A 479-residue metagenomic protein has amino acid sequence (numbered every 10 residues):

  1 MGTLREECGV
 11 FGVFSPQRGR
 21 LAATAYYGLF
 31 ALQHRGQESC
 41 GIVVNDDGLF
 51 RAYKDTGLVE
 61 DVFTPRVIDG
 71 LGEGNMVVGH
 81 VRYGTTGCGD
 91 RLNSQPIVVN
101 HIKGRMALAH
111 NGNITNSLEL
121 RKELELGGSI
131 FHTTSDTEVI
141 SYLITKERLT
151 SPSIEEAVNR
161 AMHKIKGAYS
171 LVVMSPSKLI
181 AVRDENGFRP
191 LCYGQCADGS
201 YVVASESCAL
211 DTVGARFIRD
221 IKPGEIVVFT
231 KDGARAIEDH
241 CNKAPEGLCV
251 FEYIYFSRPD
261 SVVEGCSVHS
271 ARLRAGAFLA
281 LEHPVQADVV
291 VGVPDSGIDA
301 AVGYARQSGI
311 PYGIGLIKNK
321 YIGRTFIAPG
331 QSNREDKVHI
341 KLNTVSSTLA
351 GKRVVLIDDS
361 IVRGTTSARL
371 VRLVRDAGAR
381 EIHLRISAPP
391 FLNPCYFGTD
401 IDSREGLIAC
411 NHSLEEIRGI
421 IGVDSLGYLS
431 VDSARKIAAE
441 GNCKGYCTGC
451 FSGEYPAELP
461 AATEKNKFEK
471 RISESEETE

Functional and structural regions predicted by a protein language model:
M1-P223, V228-A287, V293, E381 (+1 more regions): Conserved short alpha-helical segments that host acidic/polar catalytic motifs at enzyme active sites
Q17, S129, T150-S151, P284-D288 (+3 more regions): Secondary-structure transition/capping motifs at alpha-helix termini and the adjoining loop/turn into the next element
T85-T86, N116, I180, F188-R189 (+7 more regions): Flexible loop/turn segments at secondary-structure boundaries
T133, E138-S141, Y312-G323, I420-A438: A conserved beta-strand->alpha-helix junction
Y142-P152, V302, R306-R324: Amphipathic alpha-helical
M162, S177, G214-D220, R372-E479: PRPP-dependent phosphoribosyltransferase catalytic core
V290, G297-Y304, S308, Y312 (+2 more regions): Extended, hydrophobic alpha-helical segments in both membrane/secreted and soluble proteins
G309-V354, T365, L392-D402: Short, glycine/charge-rich flexible loops or terminal/linker lids adjacent to PRPP-binding catalytic cores
